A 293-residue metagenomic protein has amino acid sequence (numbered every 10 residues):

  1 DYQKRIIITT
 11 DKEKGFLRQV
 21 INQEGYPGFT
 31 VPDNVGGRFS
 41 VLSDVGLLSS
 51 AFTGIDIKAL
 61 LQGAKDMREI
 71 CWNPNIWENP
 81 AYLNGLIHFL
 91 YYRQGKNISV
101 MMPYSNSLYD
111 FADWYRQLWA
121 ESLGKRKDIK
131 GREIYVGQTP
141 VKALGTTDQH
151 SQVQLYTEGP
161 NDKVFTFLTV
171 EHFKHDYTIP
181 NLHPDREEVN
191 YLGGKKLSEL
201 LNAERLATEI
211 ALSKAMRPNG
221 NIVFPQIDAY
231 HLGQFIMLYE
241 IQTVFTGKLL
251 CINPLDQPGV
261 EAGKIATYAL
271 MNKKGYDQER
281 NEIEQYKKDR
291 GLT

Functional and structural regions predicted by a protein language model:
Y2-F165, E171-K174, G259-T293: Active-site phosphate/pyrophosphate-binding segments
I21-E24, N181-H183, M237: Short, glycine/charged-enriched secondary-structure capping and boundary segments
N34-G36, E133, P140, E204 (+3 more regions): Generic detector of short alpha-helix boundary/capping microenvironments and adjacent low-complexity segments
L42, T146, E171-K174, K195-E199 (+4 more regions): Conserved, well-structured ligand/cofactor-binding cores
V141-D228: Helicase-primase coupling helices
